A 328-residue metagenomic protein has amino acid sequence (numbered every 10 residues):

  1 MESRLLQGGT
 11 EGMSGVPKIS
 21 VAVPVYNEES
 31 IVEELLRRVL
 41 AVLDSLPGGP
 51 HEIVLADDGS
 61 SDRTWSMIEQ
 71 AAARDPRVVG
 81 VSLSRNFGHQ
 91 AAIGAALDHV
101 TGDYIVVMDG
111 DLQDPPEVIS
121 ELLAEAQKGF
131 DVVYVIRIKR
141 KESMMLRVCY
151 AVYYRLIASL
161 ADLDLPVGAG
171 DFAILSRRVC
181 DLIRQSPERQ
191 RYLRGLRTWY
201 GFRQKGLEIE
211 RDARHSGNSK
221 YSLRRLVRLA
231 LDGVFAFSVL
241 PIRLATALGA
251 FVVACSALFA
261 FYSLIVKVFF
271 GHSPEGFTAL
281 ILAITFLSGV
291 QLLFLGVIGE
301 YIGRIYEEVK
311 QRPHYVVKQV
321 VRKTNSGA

Functional and structural regions predicted by a protein language model:
E2-E142: Structured catalytic core of nucleotide-sugar glycosyltransferases
E2-K18, Y192-A328: Hydrophobic helical membrane-anchoring modules
P24, L83-R85, A173, T246 (+2 more regions): Short conserved micro-motifs on helix faces and helix-strand junctions that flank and scaffold key functional residues
Y26-S30, Q113, E117, R184 (+4 more regions): Residues in soluble alpha-helical coiled-coils and helical-bundle/repeat scaffolds
V39, A96, D111, V133 (+5 more regions): Residue-level signature of catalytic and energy-coupling elements of molecular machines, predominantly ATP/GTP-dependent
A73, D98, A124, K128 (+5 more regions): Solvent-exposed polar/charged
V79-R85, H89-H99, Y104, P116-L196 (+1 more regions): Acceptor/aglycone-binding surface of glycosyltransferases and processive sugar-polymer synthases
R85, G110-L112, R177, I209 (+1 more regions): Short, conserved catalytic or interaction motifs in soluble domains
